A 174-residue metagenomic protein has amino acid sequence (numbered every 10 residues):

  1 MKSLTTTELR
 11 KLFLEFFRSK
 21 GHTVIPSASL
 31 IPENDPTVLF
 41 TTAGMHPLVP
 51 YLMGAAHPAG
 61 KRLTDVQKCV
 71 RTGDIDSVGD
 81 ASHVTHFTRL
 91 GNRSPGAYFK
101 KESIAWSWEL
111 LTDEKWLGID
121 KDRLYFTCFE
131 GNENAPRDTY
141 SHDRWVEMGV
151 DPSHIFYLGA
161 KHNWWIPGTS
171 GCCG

Functional and structural regions predicted by a protein language model:
M1-G174: Structured aminoacyl-transfer and RNA-binding surfaces used for tRNA recognition/handling in the translation apparatus
